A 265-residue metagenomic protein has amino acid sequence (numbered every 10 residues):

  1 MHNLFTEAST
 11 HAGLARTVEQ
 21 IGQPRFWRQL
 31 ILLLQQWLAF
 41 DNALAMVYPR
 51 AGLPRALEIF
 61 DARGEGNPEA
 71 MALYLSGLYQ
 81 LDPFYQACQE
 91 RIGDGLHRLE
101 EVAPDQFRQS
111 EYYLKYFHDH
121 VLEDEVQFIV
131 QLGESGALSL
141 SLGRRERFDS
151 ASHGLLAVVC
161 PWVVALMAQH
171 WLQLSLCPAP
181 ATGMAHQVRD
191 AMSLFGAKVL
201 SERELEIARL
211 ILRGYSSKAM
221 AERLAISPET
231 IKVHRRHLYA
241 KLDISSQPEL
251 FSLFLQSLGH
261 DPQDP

Functional and structural regions predicted by a protein language model:
H2-S150, P161, W171: Regulatory input/activation interfaces that engage signals or partners
L155-L176, S217: Signal-transmission/dimerization alpha-helices at domain junctions
A157, R209, E222, A240 (+1 more regions): A cross-family signal for key residues in well-ordered alpha-helices that form functional helical elements
L176-E206, Q263: Regulatory hinge/linker segments at domain boundaries that couple sensory/effector modules to output domains
E204-I211, L250: Short alpha-helical "packing" element that flanks the helix-turn-helix/winged-helix DNA-binding module
I211-Y215, F254: Short helix-to-turn junction characteristic of helix-turn-helix DNA-binding domains, especially the helix
G214-E249: Recognition helix of helix-turn-helix DNA-binding domains
A240-S245, L253, S257-D261: Residue cluster at the C-terminal edge of the helix-turn-helix DNA-binding motif
